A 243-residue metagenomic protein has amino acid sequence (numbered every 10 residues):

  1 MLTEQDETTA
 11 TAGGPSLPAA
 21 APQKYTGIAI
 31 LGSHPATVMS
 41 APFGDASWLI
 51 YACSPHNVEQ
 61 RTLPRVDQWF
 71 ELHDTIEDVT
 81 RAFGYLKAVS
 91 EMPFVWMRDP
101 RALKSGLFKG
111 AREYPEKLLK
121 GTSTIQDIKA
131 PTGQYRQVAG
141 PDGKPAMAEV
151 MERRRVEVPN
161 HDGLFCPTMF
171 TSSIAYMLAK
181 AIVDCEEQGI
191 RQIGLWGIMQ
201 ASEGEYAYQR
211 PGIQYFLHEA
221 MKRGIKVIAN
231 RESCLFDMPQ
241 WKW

Functional and structural regions predicted by a protein language model:
L2-W243: Metal-ion/cofactor- or nucleotide/acyl-coenzyme-handling active-site neighborhoods
